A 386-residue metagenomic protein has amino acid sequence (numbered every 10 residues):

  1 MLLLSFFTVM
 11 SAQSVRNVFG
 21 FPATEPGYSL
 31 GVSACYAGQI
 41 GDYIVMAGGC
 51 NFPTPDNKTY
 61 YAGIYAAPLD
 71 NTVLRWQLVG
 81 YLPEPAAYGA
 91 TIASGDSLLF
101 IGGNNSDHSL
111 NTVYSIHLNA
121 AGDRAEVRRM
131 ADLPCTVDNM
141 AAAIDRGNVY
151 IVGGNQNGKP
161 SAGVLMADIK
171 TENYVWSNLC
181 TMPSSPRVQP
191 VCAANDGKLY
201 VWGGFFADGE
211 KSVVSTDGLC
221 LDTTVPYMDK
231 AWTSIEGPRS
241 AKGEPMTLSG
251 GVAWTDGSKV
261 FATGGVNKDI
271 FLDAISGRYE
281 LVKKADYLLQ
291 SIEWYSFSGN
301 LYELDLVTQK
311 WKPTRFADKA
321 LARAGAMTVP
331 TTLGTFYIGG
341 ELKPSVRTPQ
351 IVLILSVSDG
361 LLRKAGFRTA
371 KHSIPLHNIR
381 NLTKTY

Functional and structural regions predicted by a protein language model:
M1-V15: Bacterial Sec-dependent N-terminal signal peptides
Q13-Y386: Kelch-like beta-propeller repeat domains
